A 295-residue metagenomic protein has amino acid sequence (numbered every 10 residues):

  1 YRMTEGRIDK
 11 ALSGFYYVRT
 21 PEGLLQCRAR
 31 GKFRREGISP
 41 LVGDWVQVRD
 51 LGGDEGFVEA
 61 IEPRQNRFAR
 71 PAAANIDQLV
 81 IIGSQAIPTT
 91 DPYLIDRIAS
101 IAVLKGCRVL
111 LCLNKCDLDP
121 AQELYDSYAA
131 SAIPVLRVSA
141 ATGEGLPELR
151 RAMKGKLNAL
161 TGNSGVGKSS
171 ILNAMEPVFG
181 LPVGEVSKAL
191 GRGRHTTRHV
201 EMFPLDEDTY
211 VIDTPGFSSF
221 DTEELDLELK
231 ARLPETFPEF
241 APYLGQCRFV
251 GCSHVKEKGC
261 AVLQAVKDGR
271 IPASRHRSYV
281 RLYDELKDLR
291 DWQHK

Functional and structural regions predicted by a protein language model:
R2-L12: Structural detector for short beta-strands of small beta-barrel domains
G14-V18: Short aromatic-glycine-enriched beta-strand elements
L24-G31: A short macromolecule-binding patch
G31, G37-D54, A60-L79, S84-Q85 (+6 more regions): Helix-rich effector regions associated with P-loop NTPase G domains
I95-R97: Conserved catalytic-core segment of NTP-binding enzymes
K115-V166: Canonical P-loop GTPase G-domain recognition
L160, N173-P177, V183: Conserved ATP-binding TGD loop and adjacent catalytic N/P-domain core of P-type ATPases
S164, S169-S170, A174: Walker A/P-loop
